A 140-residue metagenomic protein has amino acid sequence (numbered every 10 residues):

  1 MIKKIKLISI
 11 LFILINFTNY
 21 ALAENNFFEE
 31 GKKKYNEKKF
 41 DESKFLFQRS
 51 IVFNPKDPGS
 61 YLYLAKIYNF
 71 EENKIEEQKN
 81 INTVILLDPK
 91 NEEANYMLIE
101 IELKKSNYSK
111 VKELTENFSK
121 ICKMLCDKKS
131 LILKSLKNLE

Functional and structural regions predicted by a protein language model:
N36-E37, F70-E71, K104, S135-L139: Register position in tetratricopeptide repeats
R49-S50, T83-V84, N117-F118: Canonical positions in the second alpha-helix
Y63, M97, L131-S135: Canonical tetratricopeptide repeat
K112-E140: Terminal, low-structured helical/coil segments at or just beyond the last alpha-helical repeat
